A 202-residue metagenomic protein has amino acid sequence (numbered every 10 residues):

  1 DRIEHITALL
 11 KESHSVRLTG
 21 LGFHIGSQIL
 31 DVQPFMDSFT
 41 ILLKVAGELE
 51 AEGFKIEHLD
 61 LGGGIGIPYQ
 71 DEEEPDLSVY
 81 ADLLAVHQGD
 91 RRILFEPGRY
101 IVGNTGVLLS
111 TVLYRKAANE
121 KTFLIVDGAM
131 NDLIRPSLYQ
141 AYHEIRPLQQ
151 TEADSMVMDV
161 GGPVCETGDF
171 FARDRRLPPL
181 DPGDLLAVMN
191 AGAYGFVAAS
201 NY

Functional and structural regions predicted by a protein language model:
D1-H58, I67-E72, L83: Active-site-proximal beta-alpha core segment in soluble small-molecule metabolic enzymes
I3, F35-F39, L77, T105 (+2 more regions): Generic structural signal for well-ordered, non-membrane alpha-helical segments in soluble metabolic enzymes
F23-L30, L59-G66, G98-Y100, A129-N131 (+1 more regions): Active-site beta-loop-alpha junctions enriched in small/polar residues
I25, F35-D37, E74-L77, L108-S110 (+2 more regions): Short, glycine/charged-enriched secondary-structure capping and boundary segments
K55, D90-I93: Short beta-strand/loop segments at the ligand-binding rim of alpha/beta enzyme cores
L77-H87: Glycine-rich and small/hydrophobic secondary-structure elements
L83, R92-Y202: Charged (often Lys/Glu-rich) extended helix/loop segments that serve as interaction or gating elements
